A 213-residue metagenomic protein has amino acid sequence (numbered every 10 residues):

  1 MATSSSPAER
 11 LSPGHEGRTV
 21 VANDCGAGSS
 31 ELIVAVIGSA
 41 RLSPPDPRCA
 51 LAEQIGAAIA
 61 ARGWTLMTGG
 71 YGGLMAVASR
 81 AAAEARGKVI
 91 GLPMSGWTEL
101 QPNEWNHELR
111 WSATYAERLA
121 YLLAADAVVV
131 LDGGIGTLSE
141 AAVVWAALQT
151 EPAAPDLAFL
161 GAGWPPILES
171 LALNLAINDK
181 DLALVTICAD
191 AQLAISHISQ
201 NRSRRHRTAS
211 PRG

Functional and structural regions predicted by a protein language model:
A2-S4, G17-I90: Glycine-rich beta-alpha loop segments
P45-P47, L138-A142: Glycine/threonine-rich flexible loop motifs
G72-V77, W164-A176: Glycine-rich, charge-decorated loop segments at or immediately adjacent to ligand/cofactor-binding or catalytic sites
G73-S139: Acidic/glycine-enriched connector segments
L92-S95, L131, W145-S170, D179-L184: Short, acidic/small-residue loops that bind anionic groups at enzyme active sites
Q101-E104, N174-K180: Short, conserved catalytic or adaptor-binding loops enriched in Gly and charged residues
D179-G213: A charged, well-structured terminal subsegment
